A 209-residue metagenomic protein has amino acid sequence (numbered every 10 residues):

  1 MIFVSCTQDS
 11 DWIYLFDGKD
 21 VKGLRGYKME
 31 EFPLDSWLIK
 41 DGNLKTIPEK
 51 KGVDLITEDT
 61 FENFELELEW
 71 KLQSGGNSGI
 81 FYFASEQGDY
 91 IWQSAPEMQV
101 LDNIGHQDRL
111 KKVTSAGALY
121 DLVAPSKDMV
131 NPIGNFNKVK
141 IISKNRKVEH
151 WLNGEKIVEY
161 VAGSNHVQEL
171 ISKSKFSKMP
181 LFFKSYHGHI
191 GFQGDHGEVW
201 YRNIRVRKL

Functional and structural regions predicted by a protein language model:
M1-I2: Bacterial N-terminal signal peptides
C6-L209: Carbohydrate-interacting regions of secretory-pathway proteins
